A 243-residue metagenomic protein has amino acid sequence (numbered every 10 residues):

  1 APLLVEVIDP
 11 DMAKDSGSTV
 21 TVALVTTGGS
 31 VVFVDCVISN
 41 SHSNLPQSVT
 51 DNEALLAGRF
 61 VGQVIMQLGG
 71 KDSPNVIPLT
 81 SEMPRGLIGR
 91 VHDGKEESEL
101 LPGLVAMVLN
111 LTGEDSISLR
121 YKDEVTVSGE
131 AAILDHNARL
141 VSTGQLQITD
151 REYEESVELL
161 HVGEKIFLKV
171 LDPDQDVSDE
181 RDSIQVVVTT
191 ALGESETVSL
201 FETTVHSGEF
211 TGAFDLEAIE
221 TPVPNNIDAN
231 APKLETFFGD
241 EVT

Functional and structural regions predicted by a protein language model:
A1-T243: Long, disordered, Ser/Thr/Pro-rich
